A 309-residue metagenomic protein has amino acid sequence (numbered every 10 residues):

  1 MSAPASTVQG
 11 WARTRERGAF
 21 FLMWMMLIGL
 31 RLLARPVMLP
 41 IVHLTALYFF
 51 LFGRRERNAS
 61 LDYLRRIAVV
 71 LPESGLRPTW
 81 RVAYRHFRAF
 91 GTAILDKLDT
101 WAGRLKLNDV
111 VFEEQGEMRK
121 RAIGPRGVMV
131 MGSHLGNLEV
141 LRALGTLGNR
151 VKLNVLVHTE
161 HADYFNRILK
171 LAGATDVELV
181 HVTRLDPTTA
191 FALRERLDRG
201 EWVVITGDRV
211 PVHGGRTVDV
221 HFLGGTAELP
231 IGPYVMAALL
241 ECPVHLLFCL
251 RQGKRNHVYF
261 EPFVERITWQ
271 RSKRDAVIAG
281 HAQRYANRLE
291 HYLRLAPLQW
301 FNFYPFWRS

Functional and structural regions predicted by a protein language model:
S2-G132, I168-L169, V177, Q252: Membrane-anchoring hydrophobic helices of lipid-metabolizing enzymes
R15-E16, F50, M131, H158-T159 (+3 more regions): A generic secondary-structure micro-motif detector that highlights 1-2 residue hydrophobic/ambivalent hotspots embedded
V37, N137, W300-F301: Short hydrophobic/aromatic residue motifs in ordered secondary structure
F52, L147, L171, T175 (+1 more regions): Non-catalytic C-terminal accessory region of glycerolipid acyltransferases and related lyso-lipid remodeling enzymes
R57-A59, H161-D163, T226-P230: Active-site metal-coordination segments of metallo-dependent hydrolases
N108-F112, L135, A162, T183-P187 (+2 more regions): A conditional alpha-helix N-cap/helix-loop micro-motif detector
E113-Q115, L156-H158, V182-T183, E261-F263 (+1 more regions): Conserved beta-strand termini and adjacent loop/short-helix elements that scaffold enzyme active sites in alpha/beta
G124-R184, R199, H213-V218: Catalytic core of membrane glycerolipid acyltransferases/transacylases, capturing the structured, soluble-facing
